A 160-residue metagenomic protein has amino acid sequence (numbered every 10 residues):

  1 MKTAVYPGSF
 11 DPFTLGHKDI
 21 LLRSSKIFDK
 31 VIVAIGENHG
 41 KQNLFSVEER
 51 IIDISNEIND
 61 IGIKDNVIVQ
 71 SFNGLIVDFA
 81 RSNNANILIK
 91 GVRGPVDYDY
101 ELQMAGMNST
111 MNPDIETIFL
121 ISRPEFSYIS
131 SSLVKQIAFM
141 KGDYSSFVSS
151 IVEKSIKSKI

Functional and structural regions predicted by a protein language model:
M1-I160: Nucleotidyltransferase catalytic core that binds NTPs
